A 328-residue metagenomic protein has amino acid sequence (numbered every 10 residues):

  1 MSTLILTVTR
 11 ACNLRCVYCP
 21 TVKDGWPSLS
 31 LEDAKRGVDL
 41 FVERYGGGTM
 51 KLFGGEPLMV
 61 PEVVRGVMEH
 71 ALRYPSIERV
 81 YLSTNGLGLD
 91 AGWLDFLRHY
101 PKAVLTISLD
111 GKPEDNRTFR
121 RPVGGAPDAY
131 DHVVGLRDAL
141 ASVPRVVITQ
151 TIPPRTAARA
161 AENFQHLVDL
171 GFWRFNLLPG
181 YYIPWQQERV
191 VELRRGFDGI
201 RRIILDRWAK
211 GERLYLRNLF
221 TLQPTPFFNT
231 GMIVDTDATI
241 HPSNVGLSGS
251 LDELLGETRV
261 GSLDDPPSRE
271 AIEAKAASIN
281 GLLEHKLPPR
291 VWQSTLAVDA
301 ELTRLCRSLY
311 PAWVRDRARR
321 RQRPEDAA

Functional and structural regions predicted by a protein language model:
S2-E32, R44: Canonical Radical SAM [4Fe-4S] cluster-binding loop centered on the CxxxCxxC motif and its immediate flanking residues
L4, A34-K51, V60-P179: Radical SAM/AdoMet-radical enzyme domain recognition
T7, E114, T118-V134, D138 (+4 more regions): Radical SAM enzyme [4Fe-4S]-AdoMet core and its adjacent flexible, acidic and glycine-rich loops/tails across
C16, P61, P242-N244: Activation segment
K23, G54, P179: Residues that line or immediately flank small-molecule/substrate-binding pockets and catalytic motifs
G25-L29, E56, G124-G125: Pocket-edge positions in alpha/beta enzyme catalytic cores
L40-G55, R320-A328: Short Fe-S-cluster ligation motifs
L247-A328: Flexible mid-to-C-terminal extensions adjoining Fe-S/redox cofactors in radical SAM and related proteins
